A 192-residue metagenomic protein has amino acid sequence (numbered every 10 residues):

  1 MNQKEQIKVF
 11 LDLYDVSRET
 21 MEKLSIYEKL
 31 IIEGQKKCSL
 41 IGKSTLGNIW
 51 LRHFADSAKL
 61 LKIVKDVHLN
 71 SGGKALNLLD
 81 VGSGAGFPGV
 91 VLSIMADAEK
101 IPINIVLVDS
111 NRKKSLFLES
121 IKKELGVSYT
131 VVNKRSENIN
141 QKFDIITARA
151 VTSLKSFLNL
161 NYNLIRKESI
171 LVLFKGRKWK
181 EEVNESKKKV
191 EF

Functional and structural regions predicted by a protein language model:
N2-G73, L79, R112-V127: Class I SAM-dependent transferase core
I31, L92, F174-K175: Residue-level signal for inorganic ion chemistry
A58, V90, K155: Conserved active-site region of classical short-chain dehydrogenase/reductase
A75-L76, I170: The start of beta-strands in P-loop NTPase/AAA+ ATPase cores
D80-G84: Conserved S-adenosyl-L-methionine
A85-K100: Conserved SAM-binding loop of SAM-dependent methyltransferases across substrates and taxa, primarily the Class I
A96-V106, S110-F192: S-adenosylmethionine
